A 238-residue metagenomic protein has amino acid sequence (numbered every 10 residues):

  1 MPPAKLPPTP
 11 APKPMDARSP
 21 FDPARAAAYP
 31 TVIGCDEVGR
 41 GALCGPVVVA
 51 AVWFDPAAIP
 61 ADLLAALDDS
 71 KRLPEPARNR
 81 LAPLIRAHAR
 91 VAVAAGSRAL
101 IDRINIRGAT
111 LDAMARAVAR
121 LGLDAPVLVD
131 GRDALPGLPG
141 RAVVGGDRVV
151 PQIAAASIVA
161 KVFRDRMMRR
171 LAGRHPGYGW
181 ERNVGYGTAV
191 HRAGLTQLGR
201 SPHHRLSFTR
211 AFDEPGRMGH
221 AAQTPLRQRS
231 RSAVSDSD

Functional and structural regions predicted by a protein language model:
M1-D238: RNase H-like, Mg2+-dependent phosphodiesterase core, and more generally RNA phosphate-backbone-engaging helix-loop
